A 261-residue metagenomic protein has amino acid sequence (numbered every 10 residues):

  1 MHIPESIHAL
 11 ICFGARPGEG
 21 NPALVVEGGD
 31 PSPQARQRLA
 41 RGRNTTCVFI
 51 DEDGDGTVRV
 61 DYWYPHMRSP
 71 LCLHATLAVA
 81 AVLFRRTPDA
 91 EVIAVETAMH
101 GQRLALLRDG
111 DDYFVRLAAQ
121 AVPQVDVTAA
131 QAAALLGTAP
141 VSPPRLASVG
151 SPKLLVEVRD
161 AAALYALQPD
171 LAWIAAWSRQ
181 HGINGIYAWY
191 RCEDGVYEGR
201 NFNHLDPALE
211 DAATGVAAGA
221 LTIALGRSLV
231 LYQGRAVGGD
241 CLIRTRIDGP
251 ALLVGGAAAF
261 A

Functional and structural regions predicted by a protein language model:
M1-Y62, V149, A251, G255: ATP-binding N-lobe of GHMP and related small-molecule kinases
E5-I7, C47-V48, P144, I186 (+1 more regions): Hydrophobic anchor at the start of a short beta-strand that flanks the dinucleotide cofactor-binding loop
C12-A15, D61-P70, H204-D211: A short glycine/serine-rich beta->alpha loop
N21-P22, T45-T46, S151-K153, I183-I186 (+1 more regions): Short, surface-exposed beta-edge/turn micro-motifs
V25, F49, F114, K153-L155 (+1 more regions): Conserved hydrophobic/aromatic beta-strand scaffold that supports enzyme active sites
G42, R86, Q180-H181, A224: Alpha-helix C-cap/termination motif
R43-V58, W173-P207, Y232-A257: Conserved phosphate-donor
W63-A175, A213, A217-A261: Acidic, low-complexity central loop/insert segments
